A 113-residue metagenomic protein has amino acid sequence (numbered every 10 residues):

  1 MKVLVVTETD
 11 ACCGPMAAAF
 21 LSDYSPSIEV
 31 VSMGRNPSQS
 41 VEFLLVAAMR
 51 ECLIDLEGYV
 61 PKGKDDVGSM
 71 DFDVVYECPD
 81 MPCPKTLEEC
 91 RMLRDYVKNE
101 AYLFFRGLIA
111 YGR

Functional and structural regions predicted by a protein language model:
M1-D65: Conserved active-site segments centered on acidic
S27, D71-F72: A general structural motif
D66-M70: Short amphipathic alpha-helix with an adjacent loop that forms part of the alpha/beta core around
F72, Y76-R113: Phosphate-binding/catalytic loops
